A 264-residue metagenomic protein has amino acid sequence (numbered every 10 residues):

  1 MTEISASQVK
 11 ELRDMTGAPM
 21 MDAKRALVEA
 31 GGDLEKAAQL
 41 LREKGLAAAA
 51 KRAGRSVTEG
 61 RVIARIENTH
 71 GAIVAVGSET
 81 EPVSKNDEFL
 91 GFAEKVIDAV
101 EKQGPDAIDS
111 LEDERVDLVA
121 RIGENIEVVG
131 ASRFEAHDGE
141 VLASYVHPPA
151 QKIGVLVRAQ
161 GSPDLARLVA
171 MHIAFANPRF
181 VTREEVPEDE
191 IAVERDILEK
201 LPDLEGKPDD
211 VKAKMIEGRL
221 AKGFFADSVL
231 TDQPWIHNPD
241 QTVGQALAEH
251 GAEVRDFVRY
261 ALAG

Functional and structural regions predicted by a protein language model:
T2-G264: N-terminal assembly/interaction segments in proteins that build large macromolecular machines
